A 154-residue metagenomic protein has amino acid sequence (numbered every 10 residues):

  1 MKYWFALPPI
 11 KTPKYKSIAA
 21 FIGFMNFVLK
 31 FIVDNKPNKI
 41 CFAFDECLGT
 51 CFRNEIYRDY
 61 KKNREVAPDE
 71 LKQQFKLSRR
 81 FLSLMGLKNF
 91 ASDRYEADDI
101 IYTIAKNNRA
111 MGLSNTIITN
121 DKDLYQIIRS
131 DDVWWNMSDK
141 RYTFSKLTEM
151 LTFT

Functional and structural regions predicted by a protein language model:
M1, L48-F52, D123-Q126, W134: Short, active-site-adjacent cap segments at secondary-structure transitions
M1-C41, C51-F52, I56-Y57: Non-catalytic, usually N-terminal nucleic-acid engagement modules in DNA/RNA processing proteins
P8-K14, K61-T154: Extended two-metal-dependent nuclease catalytic cores across DNA- and RNA-processing enzymes
L29, C47, K106: Residue-level marker of positions within ordered structural domains that often coincide with functionally constrained
C41-D45, W135: Short internal beta-strands
